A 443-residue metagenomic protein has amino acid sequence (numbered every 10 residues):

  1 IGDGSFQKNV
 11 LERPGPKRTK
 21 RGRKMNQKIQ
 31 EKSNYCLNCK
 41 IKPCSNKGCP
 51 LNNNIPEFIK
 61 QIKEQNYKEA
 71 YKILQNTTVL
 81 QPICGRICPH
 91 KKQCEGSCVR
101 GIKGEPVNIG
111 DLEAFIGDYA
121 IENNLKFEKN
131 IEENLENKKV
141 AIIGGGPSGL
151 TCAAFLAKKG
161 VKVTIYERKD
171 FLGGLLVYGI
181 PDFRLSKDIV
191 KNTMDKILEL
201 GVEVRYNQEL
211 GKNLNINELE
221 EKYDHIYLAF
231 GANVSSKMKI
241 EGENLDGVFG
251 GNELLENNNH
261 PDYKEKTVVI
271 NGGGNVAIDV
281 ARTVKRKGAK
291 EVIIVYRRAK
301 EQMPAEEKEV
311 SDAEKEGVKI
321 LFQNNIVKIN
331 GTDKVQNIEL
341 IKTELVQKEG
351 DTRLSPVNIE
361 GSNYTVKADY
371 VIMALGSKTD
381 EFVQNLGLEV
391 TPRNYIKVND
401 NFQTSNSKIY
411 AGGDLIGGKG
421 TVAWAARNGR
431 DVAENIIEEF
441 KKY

Functional and structural regions predicted by a protein language model:
G2-K139, I226-N244, G331-V335, L345 (+5 more regions): Ferredoxin-type iron-sulfur electron-transfer modules and their immediate structural context
V79, G146-S148, F171, G274-V276 (+1 more regions): Residue-level detector of alpha-helix initiation sites
I116-N134, D195-N213, S235-K287, V390-S405: Glycine-rich dinucleotide-binding loop and its adjacent helix/turn
K139-K162, A277-K285: N-terminal Rossmann-like FAD-binding beta1-loop-alpha1 element of flavoenzymes
K162-I165, K169-L200, V204, E256 (+1 more regions): Rossmann-like dinucleotide-binding cores of NAD(P)H-dependent redox enzymes
Y206-N217, Q323-K334: A conserved short coil-to-beta-strand element within the FAD-binding core of flavoproteins
S235-N244, D262-F322, R427-N435, Y443: Rossmann-like dinucleotide-binding core of oxidoreductases
N244-E265, K348, T352-K419: FAD-site-proximal beta/loop scaffold in flavoenzymes
